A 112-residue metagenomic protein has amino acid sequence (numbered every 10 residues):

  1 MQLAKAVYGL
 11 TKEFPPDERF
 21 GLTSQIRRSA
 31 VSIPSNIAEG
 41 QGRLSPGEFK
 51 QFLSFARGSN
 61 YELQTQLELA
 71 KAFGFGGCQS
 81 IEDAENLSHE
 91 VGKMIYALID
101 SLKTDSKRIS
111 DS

Functional and structural regions predicted by a protein language model:
M1-S112: Short, C-terminally biased terminal segments at protein or domain edges
